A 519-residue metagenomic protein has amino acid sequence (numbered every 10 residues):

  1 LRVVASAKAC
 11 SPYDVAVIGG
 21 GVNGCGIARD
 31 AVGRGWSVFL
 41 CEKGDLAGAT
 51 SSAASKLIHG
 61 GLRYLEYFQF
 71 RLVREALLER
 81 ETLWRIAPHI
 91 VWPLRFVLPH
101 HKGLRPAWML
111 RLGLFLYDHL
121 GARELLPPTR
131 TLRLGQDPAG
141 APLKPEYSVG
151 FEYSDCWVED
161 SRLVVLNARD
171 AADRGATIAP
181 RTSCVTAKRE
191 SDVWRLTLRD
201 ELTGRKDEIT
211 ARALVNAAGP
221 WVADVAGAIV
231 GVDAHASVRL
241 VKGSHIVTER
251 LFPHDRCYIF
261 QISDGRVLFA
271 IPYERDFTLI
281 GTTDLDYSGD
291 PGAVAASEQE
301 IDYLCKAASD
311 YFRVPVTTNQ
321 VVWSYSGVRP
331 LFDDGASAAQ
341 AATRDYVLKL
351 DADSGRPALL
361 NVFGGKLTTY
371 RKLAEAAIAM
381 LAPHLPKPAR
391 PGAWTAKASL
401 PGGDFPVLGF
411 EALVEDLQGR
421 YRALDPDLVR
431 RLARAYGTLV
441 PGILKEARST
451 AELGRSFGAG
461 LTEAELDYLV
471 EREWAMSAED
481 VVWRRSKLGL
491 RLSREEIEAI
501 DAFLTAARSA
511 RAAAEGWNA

Functional and structural regions predicted by a protein language model:
A9-G21: Beta1/beta-strand and adjacent pyrophosphate-binding region of the FAD-binding site in flavoprotein oxidoreductases
S11-Y13, G204-A213: Core beta-strand elements of the Rossmann-like FAD/NAD(P) dinucleotide-binding domain in flavoenzyme oxidoreductases
I18, I209-G219: Short hydrophobic core segments
V32-S52: Glycine-rich FAD pyrophosphate-binding loop
K56-P138: Dinucleotide-binding Rossmann-like beta1-alpha1 core, especially the glycine-rich loop that anchors the ADP
H100-A179, A187-D192, V314, D333-Y346: Flavin (FAD/FMN) cofactor-binding and adjacent substrate-gating region of FAD-dependent oxidoreductase domains
Y153-S154, D160-R162, D170, V230-I280 (+6 more regions): C-terminal catalytic lobe of FAD-dependent flavoproteins
N216-G231: Flavin (primarily FAD) binding-site architecture
